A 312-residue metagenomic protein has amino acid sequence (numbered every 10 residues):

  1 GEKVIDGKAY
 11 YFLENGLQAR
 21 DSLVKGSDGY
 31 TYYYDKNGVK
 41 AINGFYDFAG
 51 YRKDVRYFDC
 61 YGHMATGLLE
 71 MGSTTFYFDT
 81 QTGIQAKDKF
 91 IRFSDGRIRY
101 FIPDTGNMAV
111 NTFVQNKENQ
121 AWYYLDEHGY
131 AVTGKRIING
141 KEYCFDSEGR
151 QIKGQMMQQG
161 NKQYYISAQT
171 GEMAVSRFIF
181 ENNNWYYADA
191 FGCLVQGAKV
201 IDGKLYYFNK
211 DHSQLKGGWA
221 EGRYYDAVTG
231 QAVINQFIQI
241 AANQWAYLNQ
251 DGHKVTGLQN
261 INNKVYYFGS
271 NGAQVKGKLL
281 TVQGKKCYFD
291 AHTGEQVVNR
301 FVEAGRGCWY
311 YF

Functional and structural regions predicted by a protein language model:
G1-F312: Extracellular adhesion/carbohydrate-binding repeat motifs centered on closely spaced tryptophans
